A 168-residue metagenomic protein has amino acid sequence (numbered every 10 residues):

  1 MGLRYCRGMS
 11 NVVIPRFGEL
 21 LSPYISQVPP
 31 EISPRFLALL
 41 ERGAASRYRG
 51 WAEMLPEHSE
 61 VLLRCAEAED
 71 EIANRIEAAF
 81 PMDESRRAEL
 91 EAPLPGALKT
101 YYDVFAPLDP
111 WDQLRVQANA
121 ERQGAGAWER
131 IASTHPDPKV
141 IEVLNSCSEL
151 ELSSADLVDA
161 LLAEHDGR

Functional and structural regions predicted by a protein language model:
G2-R168: Non-heme di-metal
